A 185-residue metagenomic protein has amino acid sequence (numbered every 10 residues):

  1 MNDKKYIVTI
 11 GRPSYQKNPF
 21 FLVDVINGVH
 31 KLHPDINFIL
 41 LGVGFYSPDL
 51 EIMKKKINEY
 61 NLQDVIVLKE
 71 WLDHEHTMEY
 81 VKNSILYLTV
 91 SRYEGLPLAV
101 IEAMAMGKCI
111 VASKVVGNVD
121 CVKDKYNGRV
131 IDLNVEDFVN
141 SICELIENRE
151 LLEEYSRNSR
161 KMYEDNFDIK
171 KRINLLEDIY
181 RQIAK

Functional and structural regions predicted by a protein language model:
M1-K17, V23-I26, I39: Conserved donor-binding/catalytic core segment of Leloir-type glycosyltransferases
I10, N37-I52, E70: Glycosyltransferase donor-sugar binding loop
E51-L72: Nucleotide-activated donor-binding/catalytic signature segment of Leloir-type glycosyltransferases, i.e., the conserved
W71-L72, E79-S84: Short alpha-helical donor nucleotide-sugar binding micro-motif in glycosyltransferases
R92: Aromatic "clamp/platform" in nucleotide-sugar-dependent glycosyltransferases that forms part of the donor/acceptor
C109-A112: Short hydrophobic beta-strand element within catalytic cores of glycosyltransferases and related nucleotide-activated
D124-K125, R129-E136, E144-R149: Conserved acidic donor-binding segment of nucleotide-sugar-dependent glycosyltransferases
E144, L151-N166, R172-D178: A short, well-ordered alpha-helix in the C-terminal region of glycosyltransferases
